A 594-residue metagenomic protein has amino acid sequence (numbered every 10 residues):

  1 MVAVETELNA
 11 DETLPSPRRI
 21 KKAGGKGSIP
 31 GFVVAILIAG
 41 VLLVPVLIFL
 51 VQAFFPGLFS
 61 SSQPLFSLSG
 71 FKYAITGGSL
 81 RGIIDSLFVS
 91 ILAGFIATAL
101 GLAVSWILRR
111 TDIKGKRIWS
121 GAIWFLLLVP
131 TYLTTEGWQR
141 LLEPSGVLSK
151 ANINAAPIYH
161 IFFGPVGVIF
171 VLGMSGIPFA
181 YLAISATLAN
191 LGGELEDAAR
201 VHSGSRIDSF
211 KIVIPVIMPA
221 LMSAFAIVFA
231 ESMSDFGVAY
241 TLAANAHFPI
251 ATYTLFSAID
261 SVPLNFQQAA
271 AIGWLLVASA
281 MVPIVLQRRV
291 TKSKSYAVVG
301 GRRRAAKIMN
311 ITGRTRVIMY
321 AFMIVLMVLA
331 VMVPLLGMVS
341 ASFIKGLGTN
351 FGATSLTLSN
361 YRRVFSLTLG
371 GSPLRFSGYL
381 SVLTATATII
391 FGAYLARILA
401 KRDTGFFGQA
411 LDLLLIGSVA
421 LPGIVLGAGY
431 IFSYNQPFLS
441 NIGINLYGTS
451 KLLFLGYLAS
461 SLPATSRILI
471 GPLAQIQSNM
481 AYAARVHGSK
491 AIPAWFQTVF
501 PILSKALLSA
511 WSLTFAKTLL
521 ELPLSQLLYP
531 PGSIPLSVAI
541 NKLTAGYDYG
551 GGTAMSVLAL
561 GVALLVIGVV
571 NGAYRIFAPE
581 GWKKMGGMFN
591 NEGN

Functional and structural regions predicted by a protein language model:
M1-I36, R288-V325, F406-G408, N571-N594: Transmembrane alpha-helical segments of polytopic membrane transport and secretion proteins
K26-F59, A74-A189, V216-G237, T241 (+8 more regions): Membrane-water interface segments at the C-terminal ends of transmembrane alpha-helices in multi-pass inner-membrane
L58, Q63, S205-D208, S295-N310 (+2 more regions): Juxtamembrane inter-helical linkers in multi-pass membrane proteins
F66-I75, F210, L356-F365: A short amphipathic helical element positioned immediately N-terminal to and/or at the very start of a transmembrane
L191-E194, I476-M480, G581: Short glycine/proline-centered loop/turn elements that form peptide/ligand docking sites
A199-R200, A484: The alpha-helix within a helix-turn-helix
G204-S205, S489-K490: Short coil/turn motifs that cap or connect alpha-helices
G237-P263, N350-T354, L522-Y549, W582-N591: Glycine-rich helix-loop "coupling/hinge" segments at transmembrane-helix boundaries in multipass transporters
